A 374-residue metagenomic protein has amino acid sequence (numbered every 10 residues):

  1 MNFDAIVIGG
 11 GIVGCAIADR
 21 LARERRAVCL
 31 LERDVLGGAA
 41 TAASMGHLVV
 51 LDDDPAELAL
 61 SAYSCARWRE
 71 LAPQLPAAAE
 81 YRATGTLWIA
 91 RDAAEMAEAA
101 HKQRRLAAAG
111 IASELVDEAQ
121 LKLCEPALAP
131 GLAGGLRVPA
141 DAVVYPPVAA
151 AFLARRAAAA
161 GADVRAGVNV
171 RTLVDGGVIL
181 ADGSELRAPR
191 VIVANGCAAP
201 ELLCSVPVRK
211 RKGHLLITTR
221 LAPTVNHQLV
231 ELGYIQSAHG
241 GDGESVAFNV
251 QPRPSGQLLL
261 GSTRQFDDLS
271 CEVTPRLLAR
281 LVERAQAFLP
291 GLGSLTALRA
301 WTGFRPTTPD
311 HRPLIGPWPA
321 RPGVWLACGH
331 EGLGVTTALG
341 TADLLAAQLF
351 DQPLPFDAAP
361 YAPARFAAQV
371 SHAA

Functional and structural regions predicted by a protein language model:
M1-G11: Beta1/beta-strand and adjacent pyrophosphate-binding region of the FAD-binding site in flavoprotein oxidoreductases
G14-C15: N-terminal Rossmann-fold NAD(P) dinucleotide-binding loop
D19-R20, L48, A79-Y81, E185 (+2 more regions): Active-site substrate-recognition segment that forms the wall of the catalytic cavity or substrate channel
A22-A42: Glycine-rich FAD pyrophosphate-binding loop
M45-C124, R284-Q286: Dinucleotide-binding Rossmann-like beta1-alpha1 core, especially the glycine-rich loop that anchors the ADP
A59, I89-E98, R137-R155, E272-L277 (+1 more regions): Short beta-strand to alpha-helix junction loop
L136-G176, L186-P189: Helical element adjacent to the flavin cofactor pocket in flavoenzyme catalytic cores
P146, R280, Q286-A374: C-terminal catalytic lobe of FAD-dependent flavoproteins
